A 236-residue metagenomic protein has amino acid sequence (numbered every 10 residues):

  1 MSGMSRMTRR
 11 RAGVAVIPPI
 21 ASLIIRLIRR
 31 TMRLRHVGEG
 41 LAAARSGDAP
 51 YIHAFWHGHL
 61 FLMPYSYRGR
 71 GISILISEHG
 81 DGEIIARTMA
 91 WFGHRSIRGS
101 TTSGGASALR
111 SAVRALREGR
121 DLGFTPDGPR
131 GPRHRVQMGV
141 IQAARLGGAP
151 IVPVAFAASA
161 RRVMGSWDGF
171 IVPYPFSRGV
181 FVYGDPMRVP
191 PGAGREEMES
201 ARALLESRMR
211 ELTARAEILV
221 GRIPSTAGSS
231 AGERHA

Functional and structural regions predicted by a protein language model:
S2-R29, W91, A106-A236: Non-catalytic C-terminal accessory region of glycerolipid acyltransferases and related lyso-lipid remodeling enzymes
R26-P50, W56-L62: A short, well-structured juxtamembrane/interface segment
H36, I74-I76, R98, P153 (+1 more regions): Structural signal for conserved beta-strand scaffold positions within catalytic alpha/beta enzyme cores
V37, S103-S107: Short acidic (Asp/Glu) patches
L41-A42, P64, A86, V140-I141: Short amphipathic alpha-helical segments and helix-helix/interface helices
A44-D48, S66-G69, L116-R117: Flexible, charged surface loops at secondary-structure boundaries
P50-S103: Catalytic core of membrane glycerolipid acyltransferases/transacylases, capturing the structured, soluble-facing
